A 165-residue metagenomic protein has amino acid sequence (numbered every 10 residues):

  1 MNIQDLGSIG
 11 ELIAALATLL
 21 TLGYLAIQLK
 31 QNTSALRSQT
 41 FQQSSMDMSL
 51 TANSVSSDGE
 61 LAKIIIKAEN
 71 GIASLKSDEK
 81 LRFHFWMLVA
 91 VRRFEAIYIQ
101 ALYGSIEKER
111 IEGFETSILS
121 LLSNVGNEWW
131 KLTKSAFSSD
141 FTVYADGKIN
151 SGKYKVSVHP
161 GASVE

Functional and structural regions predicted by a protein language model:
M1-Q39: Membrane-embedded hydrophobic alpha-helical segments
D5-S8, Q31-E165: Amphipathic alpha-helical "stem/stalk" segments
